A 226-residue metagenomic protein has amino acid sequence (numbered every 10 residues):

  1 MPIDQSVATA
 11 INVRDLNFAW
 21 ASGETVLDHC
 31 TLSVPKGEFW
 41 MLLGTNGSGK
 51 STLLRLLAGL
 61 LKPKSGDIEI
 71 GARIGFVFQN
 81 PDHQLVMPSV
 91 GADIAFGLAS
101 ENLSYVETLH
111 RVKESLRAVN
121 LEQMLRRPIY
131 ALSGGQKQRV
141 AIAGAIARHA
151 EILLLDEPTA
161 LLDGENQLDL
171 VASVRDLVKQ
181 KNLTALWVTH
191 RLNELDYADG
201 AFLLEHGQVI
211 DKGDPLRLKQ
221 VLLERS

Functional and structural regions predicted by a protein language model:
P2-V13, N17-H29, Y105: A short, flexible loop at the N-terminus of ABC-type nucleotide-binding domains that lies
L43-T45: The feature captures the beta-strand-to-loop junction immediately N-terminal to the Walker
A58: Helix-to-loop junction immediately C-terminal to a conserved catalytic motif
V106-M124: Conserved ABC ATPase "signature" region
P128-L132, Q136: Conserved ABC ATPase signature
H149: Conserved catalytic motifs of ABC-family nucleotide-binding domains
L153-E157: Catalytic Walker B motif of ABC-type/P-loop ATPase nucleotide-binding domains
